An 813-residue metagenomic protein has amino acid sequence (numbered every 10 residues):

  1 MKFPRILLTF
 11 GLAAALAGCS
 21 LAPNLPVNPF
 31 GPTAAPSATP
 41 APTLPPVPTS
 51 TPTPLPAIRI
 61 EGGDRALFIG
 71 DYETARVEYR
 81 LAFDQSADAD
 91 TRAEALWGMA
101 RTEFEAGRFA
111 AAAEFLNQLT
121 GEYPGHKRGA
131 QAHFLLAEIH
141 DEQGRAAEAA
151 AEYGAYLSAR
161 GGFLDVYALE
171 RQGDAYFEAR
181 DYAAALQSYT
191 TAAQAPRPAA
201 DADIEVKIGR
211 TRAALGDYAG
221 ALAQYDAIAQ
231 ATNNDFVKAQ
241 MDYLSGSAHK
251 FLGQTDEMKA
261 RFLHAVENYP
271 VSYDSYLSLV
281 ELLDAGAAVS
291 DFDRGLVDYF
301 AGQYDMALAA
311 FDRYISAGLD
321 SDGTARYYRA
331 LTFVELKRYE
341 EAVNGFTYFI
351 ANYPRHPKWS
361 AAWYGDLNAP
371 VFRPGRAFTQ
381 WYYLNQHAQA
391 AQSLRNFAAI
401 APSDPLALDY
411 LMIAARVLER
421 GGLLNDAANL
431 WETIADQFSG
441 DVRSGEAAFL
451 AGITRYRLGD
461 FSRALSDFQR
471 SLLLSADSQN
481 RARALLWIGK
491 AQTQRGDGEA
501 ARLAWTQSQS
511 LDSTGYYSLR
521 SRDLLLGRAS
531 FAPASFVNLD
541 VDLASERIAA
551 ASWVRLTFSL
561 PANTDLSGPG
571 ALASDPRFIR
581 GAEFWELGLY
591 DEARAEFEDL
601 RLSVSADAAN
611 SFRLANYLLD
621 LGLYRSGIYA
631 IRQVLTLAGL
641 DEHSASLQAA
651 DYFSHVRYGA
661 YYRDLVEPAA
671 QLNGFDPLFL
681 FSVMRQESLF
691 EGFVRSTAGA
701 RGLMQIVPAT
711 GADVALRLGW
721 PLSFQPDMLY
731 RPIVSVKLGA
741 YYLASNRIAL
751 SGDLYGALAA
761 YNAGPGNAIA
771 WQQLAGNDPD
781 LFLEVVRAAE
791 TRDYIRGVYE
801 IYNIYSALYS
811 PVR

Functional and structural regions predicted by a protein language model:
C19-G62, L81: Ser/Thr-rich, Proline-interspersed low-complexity disordered segments
S50, D84-R92, T120-Q131, Y156-Y167 (+11 more regions): Short solvent-exposed coil/turn linkers within tandem alpha-helical repeat scaffolds
P52-L81, Q85, R101, E105-A106 (+4 more regions): Alpha-helical segment of the N-proximal tetratricopeptide repeat
D64, R101, E138, D174 (+10 more regions): Residue-level recognition of tetratricopeptide repeat
G70, G107, G144, R180 (+10 more regions): Residue-level detector of the short coil/turn that links helix A to helix B within each tetratricopeptide repeat
Q389, I400, P405-R416, G421-D426 (+12 more regions): Catalytic glycan-binding domains that act on GlcNAc-containing polysaccharides
